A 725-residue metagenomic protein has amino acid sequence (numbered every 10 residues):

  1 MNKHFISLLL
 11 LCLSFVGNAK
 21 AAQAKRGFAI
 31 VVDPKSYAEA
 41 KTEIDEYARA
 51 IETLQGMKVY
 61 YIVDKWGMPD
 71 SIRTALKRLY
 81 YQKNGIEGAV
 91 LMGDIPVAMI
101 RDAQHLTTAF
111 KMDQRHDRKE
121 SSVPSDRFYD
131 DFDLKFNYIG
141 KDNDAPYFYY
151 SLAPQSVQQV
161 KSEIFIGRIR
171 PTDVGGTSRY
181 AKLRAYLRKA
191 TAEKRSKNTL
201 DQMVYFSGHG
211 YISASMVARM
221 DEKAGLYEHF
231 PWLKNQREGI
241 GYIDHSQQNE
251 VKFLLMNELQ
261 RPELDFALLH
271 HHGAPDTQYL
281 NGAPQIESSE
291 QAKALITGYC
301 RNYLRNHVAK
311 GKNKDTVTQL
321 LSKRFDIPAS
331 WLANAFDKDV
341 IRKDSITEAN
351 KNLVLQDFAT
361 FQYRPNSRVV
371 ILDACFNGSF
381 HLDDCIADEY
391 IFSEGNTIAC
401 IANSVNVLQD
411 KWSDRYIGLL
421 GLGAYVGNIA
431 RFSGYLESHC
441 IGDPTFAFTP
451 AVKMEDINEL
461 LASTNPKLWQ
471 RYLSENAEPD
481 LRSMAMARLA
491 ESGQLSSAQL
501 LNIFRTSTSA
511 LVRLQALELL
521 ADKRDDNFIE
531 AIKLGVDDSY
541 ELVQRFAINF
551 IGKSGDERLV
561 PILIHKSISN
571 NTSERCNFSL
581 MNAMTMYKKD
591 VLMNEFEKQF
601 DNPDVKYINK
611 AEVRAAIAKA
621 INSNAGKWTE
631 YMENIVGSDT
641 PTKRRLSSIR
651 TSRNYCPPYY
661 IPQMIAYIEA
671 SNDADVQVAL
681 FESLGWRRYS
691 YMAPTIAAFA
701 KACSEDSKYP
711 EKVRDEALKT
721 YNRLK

Functional and structural regions predicted by a protein language model:
M1-A24: Bacterial Sec-dependent N-terminal signal peptides
A24-F28, L54-K58, K83-G88, K197-M203 (+5 more regions): Loop/turn elements at helix/coil->beta-strand transitions in domains of secreted/extracellular proteins
P69-N249, M256-F266, G273-E290: Structured catalytic cores of large enzymes
K119-Y186, L295-W412: Catalytic cores of nucleophile-dependent amide-cleaving enzymes
S413-N502, A510-E518: Caspase-like cysteine protease fold
A462-L473, G493-R505, D525-V536, D556-I568 (+4 more regions): Amphipathic alpha-helical scaffolding segments comprising HEAT/armadillo-like alpha-solenoid repeats
A477-E478, T508-S509, S539-Y540, N571-S573 (+4 more regions): Short inter-helical turns and helix N-cap capping residues of alpha-solenoid HEAT/ARM repeat scaffolds
D480-S492, L511-R524, Q544-D556, R575-K589 (+4 more regions): Structural detector for internal amphipathic alpha-helices that build alpha-solenoid repeat scaffolds
